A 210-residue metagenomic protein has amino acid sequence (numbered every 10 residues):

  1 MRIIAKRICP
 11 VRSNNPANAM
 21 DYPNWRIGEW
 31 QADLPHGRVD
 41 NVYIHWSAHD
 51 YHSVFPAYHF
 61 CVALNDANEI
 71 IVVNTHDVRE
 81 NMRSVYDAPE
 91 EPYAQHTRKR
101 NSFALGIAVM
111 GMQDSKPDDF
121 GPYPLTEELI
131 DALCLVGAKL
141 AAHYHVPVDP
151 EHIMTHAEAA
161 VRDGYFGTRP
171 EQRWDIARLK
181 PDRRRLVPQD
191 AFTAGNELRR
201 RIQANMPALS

Functional and structural regions predicted by a protein language model:
M1-H36, M110-S210: Basic/polar, cationic surfaces and motifs that engage anionic cell-wall and phosphate/carboxylate ligands
M1-R98: N-terminal catalytic cores of peptidoglycan-degrading enzymes
N41, A104-G106, H152: Structural preference for beta-strand elements that scaffold enzyme active sites
P56, F103, D149: Residue-level signal for beta-strand positions within conserved beta-sheet cores that form or flank
R98-G111: Short coil-to-beta-strand
